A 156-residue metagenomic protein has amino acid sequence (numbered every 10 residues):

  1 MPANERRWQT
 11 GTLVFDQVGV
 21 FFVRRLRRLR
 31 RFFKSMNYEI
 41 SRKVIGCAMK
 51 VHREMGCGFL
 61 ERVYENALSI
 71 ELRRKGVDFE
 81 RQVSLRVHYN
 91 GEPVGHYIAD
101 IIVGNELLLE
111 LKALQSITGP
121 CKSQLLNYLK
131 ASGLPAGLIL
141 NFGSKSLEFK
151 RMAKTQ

Functional and structural regions predicted by a protein language model:
M1-K34: Short, low-complexity, charge-dense intrinsically disordered segments
N37-I45, C57-E61, E65, S69: Nuclease catalytic cores
G56, F79, A99-I117, Y128: Conserved catalytic cores of phosphodiester-cleaving nucleases, focusing on short active-site segments
K75-H88: A short acidic/basic microdomain associated with nuclease active sites
K112-Q156: Nucleic-acid nuclease catalytic cores
